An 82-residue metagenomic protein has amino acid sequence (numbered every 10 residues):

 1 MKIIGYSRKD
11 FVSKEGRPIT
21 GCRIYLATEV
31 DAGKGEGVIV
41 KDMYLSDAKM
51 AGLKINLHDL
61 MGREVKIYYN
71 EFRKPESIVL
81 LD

Functional and structural regions predicted by a protein language model:
M1-G21, Y25: Structural detector for short beta-strands of small beta-barrel domains
I3-G5, G62-N70: OB-fold and OB-like beta-barrel modules that bind single-stranded nucleic acids
Y6, A27-D31, S46-A48, N70-F72: Generic structural motif
G16-L45: OB-fold (S1/OB) nucleic-acid-binding surfaces
M43-A51, D82: A short, sequence-level motif marking secondary-structure junctions
A48-K66: Short nucleic-acid-contacting surface segments enriched for D/E, G, S/T with interspersed K/R
Y69-D82: OB-fold/S1-family single-stranded nucleic acid-binding modules
